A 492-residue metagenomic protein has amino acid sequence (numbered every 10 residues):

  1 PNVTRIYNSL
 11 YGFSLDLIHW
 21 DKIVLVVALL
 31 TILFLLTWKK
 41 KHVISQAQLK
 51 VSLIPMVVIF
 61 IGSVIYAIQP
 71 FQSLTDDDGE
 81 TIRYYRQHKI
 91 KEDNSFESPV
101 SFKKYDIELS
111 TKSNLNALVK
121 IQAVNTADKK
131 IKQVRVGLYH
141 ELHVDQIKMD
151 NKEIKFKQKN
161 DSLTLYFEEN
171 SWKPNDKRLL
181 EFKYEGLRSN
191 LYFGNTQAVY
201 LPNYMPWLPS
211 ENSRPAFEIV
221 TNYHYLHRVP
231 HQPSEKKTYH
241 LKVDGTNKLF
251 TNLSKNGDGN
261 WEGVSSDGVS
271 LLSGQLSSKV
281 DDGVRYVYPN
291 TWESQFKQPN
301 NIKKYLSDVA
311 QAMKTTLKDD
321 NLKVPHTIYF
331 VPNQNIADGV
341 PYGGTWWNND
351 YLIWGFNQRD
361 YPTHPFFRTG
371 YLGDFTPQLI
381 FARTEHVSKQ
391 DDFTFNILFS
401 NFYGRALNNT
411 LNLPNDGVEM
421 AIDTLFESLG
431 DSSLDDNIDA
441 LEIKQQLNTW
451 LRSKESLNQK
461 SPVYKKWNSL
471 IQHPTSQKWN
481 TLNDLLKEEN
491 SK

Functional and structural regions predicted by a protein language model:
P1-V27, L35-K39, V43-S113: N-terminal, polar/Ser/Thr-rich
V27-L30, M313, Q390-K492: Active-site-proximal alpha-helical
P99-L142: Extracytoplasmic/periplasmic/luminal assembly and interaction segments in envelope/secretory/respiratory proteins
V119-A127, N170, P230-P233, K237-K248 (+1 more regions): Zn2+-dependent metallopeptidase catalytic core
I131-I154, S210-S213, H240-F250: Solvent-exposed beta-hairpin/edge-strand motifs
L142-V199: A surface-exposed beta-strand-loop module
Y184-G268: Extended, low-hydrophobicity, Ser/Thr/Pro/Gly-biased non-transmembrane segments
K279-D391, F395-L407, P414, V418: Juxtacatalytic substrate-recognition/specificity segment
